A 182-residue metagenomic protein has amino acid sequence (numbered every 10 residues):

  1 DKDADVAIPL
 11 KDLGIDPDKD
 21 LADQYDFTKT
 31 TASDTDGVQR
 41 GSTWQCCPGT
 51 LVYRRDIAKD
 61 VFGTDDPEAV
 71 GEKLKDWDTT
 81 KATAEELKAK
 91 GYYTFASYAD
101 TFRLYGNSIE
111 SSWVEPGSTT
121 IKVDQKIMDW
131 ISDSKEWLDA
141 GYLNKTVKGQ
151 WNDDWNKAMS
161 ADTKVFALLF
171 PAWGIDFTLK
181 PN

Functional and structural regions predicted by a protein language model:
D1-K2, A58, T79-L87, N152-L168: Short helices/loops that flank or line small-molecule/ion binding pockets
D1-Q24, D60-V61, K157, V165-A167: Extracytoplasmic "Venus flytrap"/periplasmic binding protein-like
K2-P9, D36-V38, T178-N182: Ligand-binding "clamshell"
A4-V6, Y92, Y142, T163-K164: Residue-level recognition of short, well-ordered coil/turn positions that link secondary-structure elements
D5-A7, N107-V114: Short secondary-structure boundary/capping segments
K11-A22, T30-T101, V114-G149: Helix-loop-helix "hinge/cap" segment bordering the ligand-binding cleft or interdomain interface
F27: Short gly/Ser/Thr-rich phosphate-binding loop of adenylate-forming enzymes
T101, N107-I109, D129-N182: Extracytoplasmic/periplasmic substrate-binding proteins
